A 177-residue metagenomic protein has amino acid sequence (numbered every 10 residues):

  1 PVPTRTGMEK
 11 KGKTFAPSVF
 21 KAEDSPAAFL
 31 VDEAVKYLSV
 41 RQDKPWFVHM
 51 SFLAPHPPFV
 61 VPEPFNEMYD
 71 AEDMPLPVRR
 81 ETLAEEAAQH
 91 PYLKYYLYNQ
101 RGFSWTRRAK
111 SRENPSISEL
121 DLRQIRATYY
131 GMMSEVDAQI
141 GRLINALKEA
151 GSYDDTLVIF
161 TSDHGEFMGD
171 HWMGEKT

Functional and structural regions predicted by a protein language model:
P1-D32, K36-T177: Active-site-proximal cap/lid insertion segments
